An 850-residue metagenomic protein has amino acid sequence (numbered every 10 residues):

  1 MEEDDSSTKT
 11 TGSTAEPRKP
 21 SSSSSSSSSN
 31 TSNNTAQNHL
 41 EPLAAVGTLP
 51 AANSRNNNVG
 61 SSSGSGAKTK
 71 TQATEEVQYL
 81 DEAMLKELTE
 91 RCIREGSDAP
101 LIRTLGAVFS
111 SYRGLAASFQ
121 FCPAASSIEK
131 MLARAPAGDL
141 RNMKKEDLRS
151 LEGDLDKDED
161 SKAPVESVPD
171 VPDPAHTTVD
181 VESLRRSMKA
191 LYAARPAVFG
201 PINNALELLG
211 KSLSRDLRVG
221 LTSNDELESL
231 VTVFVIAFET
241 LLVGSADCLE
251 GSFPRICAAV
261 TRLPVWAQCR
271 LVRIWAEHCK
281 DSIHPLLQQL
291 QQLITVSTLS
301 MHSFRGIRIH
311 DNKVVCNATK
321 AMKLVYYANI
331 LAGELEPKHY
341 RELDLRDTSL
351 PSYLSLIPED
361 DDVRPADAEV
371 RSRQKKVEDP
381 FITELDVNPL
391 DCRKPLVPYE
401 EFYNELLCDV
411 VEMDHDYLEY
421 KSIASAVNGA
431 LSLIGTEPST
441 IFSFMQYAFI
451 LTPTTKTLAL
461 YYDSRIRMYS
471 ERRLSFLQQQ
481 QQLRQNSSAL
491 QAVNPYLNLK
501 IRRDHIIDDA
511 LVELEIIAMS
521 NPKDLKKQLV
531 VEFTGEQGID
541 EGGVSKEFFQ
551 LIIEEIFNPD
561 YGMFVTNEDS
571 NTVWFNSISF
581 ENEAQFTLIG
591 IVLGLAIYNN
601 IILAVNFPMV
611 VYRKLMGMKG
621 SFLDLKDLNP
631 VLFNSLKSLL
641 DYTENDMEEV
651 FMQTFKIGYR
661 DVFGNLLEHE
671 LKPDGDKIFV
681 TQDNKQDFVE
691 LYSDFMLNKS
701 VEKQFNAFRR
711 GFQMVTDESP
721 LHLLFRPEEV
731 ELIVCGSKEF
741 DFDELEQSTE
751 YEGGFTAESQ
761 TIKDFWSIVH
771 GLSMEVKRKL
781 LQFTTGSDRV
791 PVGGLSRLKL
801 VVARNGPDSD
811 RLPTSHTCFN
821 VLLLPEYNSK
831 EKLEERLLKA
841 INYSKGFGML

Functional and structural regions predicted by a protein language model:
E2-S23, S29-F549, K626, L850: Long, low-complexity, acidic Ser/Pro/Gly-rich intrinsically disordered regulatory segments
G106, A116-C122, S126, L132-A135 (+5 more regions): C-terminal catalytic/scaffold cores in eukaryotic proteins
S520-Q528, Y561-W574: Active-site-adjacent bridging/hinge elements
V530-G538, T572-S579, E690, I762-F765: Glycine- and acidic
G538-E541, V573, E581, I602 (+2 more regions): Eukaryotic short linear interaction motifs
F557-T566, Y598-L603: Short helix-interrupting loop/turn segments at helix-coil junctions
N571-Y612, M616-S621, S796: Alpha-helical catalytic/interaction cores of small GTPase-regulatory modules
